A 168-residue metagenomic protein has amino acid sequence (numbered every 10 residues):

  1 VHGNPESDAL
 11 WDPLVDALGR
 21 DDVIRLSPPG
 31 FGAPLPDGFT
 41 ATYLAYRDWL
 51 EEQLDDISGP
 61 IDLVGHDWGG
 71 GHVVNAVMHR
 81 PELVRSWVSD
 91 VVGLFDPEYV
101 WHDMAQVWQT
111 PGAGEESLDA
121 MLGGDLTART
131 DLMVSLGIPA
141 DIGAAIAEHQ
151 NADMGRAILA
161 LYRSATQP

Functional and structural regions predicted by a protein language model:
V1-G3, H66: The conserved beta1-alpha1 loop
N4-V15: The serine-hydrolase catalytic nucleophile loop
A9-L10, I24, F31-V64, W68-P168: Flexible "cap/lid" subdomain of the alpha/beta-hydrolase fold that forms the substrate-access gate
L14-A17, Q53: Alpha-helical interaction/dimerization surfaces of two-component signaling modules
A17-S27: Active-site machinery of serine-nucleophile hydrolases
